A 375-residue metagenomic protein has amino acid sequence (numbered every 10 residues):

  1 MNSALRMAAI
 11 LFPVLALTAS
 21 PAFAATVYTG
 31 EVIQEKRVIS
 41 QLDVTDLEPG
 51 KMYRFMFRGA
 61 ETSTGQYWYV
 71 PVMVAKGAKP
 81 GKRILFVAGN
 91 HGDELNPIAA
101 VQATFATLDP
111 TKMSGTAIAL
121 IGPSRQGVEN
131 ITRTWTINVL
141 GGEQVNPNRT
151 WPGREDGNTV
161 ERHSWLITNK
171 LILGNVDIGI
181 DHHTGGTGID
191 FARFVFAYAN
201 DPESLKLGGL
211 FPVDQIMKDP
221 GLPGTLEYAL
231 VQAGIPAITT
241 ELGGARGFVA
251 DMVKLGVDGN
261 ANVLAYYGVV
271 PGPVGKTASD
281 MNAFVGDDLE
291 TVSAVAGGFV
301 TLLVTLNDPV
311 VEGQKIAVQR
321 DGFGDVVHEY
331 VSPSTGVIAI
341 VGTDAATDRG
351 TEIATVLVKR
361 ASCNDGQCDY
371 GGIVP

Functional and structural regions predicted by a protein language model:
M1-A9: Bacterial N-terminal signal peptides that target proteins for export
A8-A19: Bacterial N-terminal signal peptides
A24-P375: Structured catalytic-domain cores with a bias toward divalent-metal coordination
